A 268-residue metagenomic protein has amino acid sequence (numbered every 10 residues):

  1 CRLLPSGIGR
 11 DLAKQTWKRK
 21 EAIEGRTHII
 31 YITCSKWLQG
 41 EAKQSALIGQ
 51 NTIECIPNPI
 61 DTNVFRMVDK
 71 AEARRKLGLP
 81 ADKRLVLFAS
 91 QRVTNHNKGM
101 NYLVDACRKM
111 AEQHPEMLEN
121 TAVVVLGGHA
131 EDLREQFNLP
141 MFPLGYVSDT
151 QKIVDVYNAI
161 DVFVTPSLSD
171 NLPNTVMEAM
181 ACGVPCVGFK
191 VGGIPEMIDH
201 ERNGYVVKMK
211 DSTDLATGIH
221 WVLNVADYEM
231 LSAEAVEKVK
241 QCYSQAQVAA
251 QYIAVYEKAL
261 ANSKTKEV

Functional and structural regions predicted by a protein language model:
G9-C55, I60-V64, K70: A short, active-site helix/loop in glycosyltransferases that binds the activated sugar's phosphate group
R66-L79: A short helix/loop element that forms part of the nucleotide-sugar donor recognition site in Leloir-type
P80-K98, V104-C107: Conserved donor-binding/catalytic core segment of Leloir-type glycosyltransferases
H114-T121, G127-V154, V162: Nucleotide-activated donor-binding/catalytic signature segment of Leloir-type glycosyltransferases, i.e., the conserved
L168: Aromatic "clamp/platform" in nucleotide-sugar-dependent glycosyltransferases that forms part of the donor/acceptor
P185-G188, I198: Short hydrophobic beta-strand element within catalytic cores of glycosyltransferases and related nucleotide-activated
H200-E201, Y205-S212, W221-A226: Conserved acidic donor-binding segment of nucleotide-sugar-dependent glycosyltransferases
D227-C242, Q251-A254: A short, well-ordered alpha-helix in the C-terminal region of glycosyltransferases
